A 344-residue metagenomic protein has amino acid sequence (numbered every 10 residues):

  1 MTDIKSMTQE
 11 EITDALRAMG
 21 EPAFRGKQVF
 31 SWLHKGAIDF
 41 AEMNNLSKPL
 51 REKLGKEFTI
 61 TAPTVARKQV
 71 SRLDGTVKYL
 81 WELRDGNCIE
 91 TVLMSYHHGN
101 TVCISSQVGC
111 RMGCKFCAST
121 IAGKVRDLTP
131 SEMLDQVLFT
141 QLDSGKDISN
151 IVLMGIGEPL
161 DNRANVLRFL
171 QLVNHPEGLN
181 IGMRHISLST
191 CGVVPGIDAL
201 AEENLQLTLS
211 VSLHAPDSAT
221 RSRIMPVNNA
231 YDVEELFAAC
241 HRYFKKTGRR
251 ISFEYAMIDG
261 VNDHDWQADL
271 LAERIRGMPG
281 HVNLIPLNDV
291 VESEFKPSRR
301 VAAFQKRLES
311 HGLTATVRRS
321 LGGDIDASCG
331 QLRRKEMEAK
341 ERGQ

Functional and structural regions predicted by a protein language model:
M1-I89, H241-R250, Y255-Q344: Auxiliary Fe-S-binding modules of radical SAM enzymes
Q28, Q107, M133-Q136, Q305: Glutamine-centric residue-chemistry signal
V77, I89, N100-I104, M112 (+1 more regions): Generic beta-strand structural signal
D85-G99: P-loop NTP-binding catalytic core
S95-E132: Canonical Radical SAM [4Fe-4S] cluster-binding loop centered on the CxxxCxxC motif and its immediate flanking residues
I121-N150: Conserved alpha-helical substructure of the radical SAM core
Q141-N150, G155-R318: Conserved AdoMet/S-adenosylmethionine-binding subsite of the radical SAM
